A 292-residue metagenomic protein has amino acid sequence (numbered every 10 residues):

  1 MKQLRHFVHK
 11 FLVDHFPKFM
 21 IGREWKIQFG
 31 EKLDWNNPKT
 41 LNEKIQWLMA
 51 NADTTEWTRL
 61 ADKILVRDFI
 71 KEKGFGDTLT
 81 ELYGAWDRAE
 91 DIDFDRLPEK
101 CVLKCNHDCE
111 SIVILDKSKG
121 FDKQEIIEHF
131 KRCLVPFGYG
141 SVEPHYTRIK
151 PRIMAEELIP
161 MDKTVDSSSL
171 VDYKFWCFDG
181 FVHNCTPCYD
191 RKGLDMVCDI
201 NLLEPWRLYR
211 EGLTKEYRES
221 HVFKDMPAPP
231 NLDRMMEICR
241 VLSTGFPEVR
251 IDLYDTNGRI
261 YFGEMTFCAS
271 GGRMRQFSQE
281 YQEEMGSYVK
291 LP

Functional and structural regions predicted by a protein language model:
M1-A52: Membrane-proximal basic amphipathic "stem/tether" segments
N37-K119, R132, P136-P144, R152: A conserved helix-loop-beta module that forms one wall/lid of the active-site cleft in ATP-utilizing catalytic domains
R67, E90-D93, C109-I114, D122-K123 (+5 more regions): Short catalytic/ligand-binding loop motif for oxyanion handling, primarily in non-cytosolic enzymes, centered on
D77, S168, C177-H183, T244-E248 (+1 more regions): Coil-to-beta-strand transition motifs
W86, H107, E157-I159, C177-D179 (+1 more regions): Short, flexible loop/turn elements at secondary-structure junctions
L97, Q124-E216: Phosphate-binding site of ATP-dependent enzymes
R148-M154, K163, D199-I260: A long amphipathic alpha-helix within ATP-dependent nucleotide-binding catalytic cores
E237, D255-P292: C-terminal active-site "lid" helix and adjoining low-complexity regulatory extension at the edge of ATP-using catalytic
